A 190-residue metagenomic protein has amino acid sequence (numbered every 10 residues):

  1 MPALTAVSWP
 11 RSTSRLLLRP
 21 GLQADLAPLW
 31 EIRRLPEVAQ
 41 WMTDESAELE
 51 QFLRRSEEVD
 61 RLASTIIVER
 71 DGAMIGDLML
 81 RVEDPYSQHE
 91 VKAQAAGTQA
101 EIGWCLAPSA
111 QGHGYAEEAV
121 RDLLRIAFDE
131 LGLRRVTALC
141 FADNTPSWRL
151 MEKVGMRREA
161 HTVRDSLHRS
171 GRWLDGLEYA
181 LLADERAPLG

Functional and structural regions predicted by a protein language model:
M1-Q40, T65-G190: Acyl-donor (CoA/ACP) binding surface of acyl/acetyltransferases
E45-I67: Active-site rim helix/loop that mediates acceptor-substrate recognition in acyltransferases
